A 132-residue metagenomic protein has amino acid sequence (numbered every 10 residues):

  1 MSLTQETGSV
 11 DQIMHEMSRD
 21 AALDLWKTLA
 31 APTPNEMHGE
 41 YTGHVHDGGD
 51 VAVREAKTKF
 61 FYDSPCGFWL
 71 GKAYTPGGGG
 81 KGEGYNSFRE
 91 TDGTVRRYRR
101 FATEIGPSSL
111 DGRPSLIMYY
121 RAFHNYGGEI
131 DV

Functional and structural regions predicted by a protein language model:
S2-V132: Soluble ligand-binding/transfer domains with enclosed cavities or grooves
